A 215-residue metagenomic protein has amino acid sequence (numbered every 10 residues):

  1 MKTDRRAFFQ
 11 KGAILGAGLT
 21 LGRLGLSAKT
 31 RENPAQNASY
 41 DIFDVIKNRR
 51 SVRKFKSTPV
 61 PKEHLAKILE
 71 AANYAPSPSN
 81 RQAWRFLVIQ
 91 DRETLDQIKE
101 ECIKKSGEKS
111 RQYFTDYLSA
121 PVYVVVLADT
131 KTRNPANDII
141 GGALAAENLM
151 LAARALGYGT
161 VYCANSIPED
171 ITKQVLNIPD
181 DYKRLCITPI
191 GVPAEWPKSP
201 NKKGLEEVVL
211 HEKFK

Functional and structural regions predicted by a protein language model:
K2-K215: Acidic, surface-exposed loops and disordered segments
